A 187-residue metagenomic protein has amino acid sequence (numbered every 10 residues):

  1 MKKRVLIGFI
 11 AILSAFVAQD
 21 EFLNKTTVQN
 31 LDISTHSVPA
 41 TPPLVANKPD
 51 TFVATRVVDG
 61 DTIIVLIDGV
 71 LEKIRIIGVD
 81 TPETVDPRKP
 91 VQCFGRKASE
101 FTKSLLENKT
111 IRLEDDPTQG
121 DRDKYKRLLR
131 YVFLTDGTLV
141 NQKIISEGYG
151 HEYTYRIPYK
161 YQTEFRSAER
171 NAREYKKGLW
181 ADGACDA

Functional and structural regions predicted by a protein language model:
K2-A187: Small beta-barrel nucleic-acid-binding modules, primarily SNase/OB-fold domains and secondarily Tudor-like barrels
